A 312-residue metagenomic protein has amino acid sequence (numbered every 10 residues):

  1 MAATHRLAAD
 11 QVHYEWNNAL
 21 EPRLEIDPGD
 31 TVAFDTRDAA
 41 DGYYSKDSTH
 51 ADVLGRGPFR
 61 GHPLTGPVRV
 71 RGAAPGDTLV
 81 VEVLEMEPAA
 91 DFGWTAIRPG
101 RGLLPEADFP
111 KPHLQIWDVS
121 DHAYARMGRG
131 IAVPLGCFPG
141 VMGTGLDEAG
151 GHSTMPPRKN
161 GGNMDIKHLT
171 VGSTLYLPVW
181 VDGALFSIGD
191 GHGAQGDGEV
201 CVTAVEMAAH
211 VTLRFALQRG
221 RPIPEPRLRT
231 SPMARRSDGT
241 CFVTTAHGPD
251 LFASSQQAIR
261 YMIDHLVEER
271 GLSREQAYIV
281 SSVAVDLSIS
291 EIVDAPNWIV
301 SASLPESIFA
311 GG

Functional and structural regions predicted by a protein language model:
A2-R56: N-terminal, Lys/Arg-enriched amphipathic/low-complexity engagement segments that precede the first folded domain
L7-N17, G57-T65, H152-N160, M262: Short, structured beta-strand/loop micro-motifs enriched in basic residues and often containing a Trp
F34, T78-V81, L177: A generic structural signal for residues embedded in beta-strands
A39-H50, M86-A96, G183-G193, S290-V293: Short, Lys/Arg- and Gly-enriched loop/turn segments at beta-strand edges
E85-V171, Y176: Intrinsically disordered, low-complexity linker/loop segments enriched in Gly/Pro and charged/polar residues
L135-N163, K167-L251: Conserved mixed alpha/beta catalytic, RNA-binding, or beta-rich assembly cores of soluble enzyme, regulatory
